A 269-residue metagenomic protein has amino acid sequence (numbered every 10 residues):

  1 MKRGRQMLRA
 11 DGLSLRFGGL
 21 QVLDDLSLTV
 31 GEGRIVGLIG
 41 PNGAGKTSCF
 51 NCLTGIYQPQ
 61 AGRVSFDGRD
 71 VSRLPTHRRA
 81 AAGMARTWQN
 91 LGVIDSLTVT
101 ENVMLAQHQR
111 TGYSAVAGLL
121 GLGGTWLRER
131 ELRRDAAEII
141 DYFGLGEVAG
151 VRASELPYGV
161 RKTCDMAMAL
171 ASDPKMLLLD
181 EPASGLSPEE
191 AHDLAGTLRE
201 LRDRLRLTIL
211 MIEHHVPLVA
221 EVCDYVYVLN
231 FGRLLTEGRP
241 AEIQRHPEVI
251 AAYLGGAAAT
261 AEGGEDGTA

Functional and structural regions predicted by a protein language model:
K2-A269: Glycine-rich phosphate-binding loops of nucleotide-dependent enzymes
